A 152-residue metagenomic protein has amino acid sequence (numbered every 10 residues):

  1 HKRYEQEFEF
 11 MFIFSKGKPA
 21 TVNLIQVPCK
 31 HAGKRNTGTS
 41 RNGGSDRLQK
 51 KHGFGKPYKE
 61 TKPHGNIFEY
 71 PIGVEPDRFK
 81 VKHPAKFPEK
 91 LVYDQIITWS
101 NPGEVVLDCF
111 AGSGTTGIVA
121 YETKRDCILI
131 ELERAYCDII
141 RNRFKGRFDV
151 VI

Functional and structural regions predicted by a protein language model:
H1-I139, F144-R147: Core catalytic lobe of class I
V150-I152: Conserved SAM-binding strand-loop segment of SAM-dependent methyltransferases
